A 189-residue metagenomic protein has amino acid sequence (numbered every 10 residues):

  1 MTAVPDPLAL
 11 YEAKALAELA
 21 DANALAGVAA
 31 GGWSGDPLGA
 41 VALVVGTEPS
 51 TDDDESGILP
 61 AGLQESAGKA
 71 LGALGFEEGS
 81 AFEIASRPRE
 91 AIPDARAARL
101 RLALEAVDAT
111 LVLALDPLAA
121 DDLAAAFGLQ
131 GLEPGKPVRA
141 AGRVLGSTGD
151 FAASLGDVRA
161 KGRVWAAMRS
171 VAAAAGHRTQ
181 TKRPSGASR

Functional and structural regions predicted by a protein language model:
M1-R189: A polyanion-binding, active-site-adjacent surface
